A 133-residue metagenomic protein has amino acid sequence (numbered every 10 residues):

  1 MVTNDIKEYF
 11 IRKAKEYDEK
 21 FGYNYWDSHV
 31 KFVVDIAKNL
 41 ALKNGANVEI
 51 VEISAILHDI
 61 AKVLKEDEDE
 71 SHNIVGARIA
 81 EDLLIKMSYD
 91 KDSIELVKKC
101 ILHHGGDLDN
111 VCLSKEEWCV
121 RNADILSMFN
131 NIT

Functional and structural regions predicted by a protein language model:
M1-V75: Acidic/His-rich, divalent-metal-binding segments that scaffold phosphate/diphosphate chemistry
N44-T133: Divalent metal-dependent catalytic cores for phosphoryl transfer on phosphate-bearing substrates
